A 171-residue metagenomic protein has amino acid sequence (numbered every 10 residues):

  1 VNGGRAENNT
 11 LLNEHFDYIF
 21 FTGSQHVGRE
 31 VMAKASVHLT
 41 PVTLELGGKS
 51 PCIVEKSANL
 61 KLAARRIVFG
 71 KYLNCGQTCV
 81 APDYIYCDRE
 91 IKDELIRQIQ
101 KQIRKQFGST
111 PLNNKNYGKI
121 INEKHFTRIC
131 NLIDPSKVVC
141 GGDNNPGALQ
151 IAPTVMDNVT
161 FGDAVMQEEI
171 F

Functional and structural regions predicted by a protein language model:
V1-D17: A structured beta-alpha segment of the ubiquitous adenosine-cofactor-binding alpha/beta core
Y18, S24-F161: ALDH superfamily catalytic-core signature
